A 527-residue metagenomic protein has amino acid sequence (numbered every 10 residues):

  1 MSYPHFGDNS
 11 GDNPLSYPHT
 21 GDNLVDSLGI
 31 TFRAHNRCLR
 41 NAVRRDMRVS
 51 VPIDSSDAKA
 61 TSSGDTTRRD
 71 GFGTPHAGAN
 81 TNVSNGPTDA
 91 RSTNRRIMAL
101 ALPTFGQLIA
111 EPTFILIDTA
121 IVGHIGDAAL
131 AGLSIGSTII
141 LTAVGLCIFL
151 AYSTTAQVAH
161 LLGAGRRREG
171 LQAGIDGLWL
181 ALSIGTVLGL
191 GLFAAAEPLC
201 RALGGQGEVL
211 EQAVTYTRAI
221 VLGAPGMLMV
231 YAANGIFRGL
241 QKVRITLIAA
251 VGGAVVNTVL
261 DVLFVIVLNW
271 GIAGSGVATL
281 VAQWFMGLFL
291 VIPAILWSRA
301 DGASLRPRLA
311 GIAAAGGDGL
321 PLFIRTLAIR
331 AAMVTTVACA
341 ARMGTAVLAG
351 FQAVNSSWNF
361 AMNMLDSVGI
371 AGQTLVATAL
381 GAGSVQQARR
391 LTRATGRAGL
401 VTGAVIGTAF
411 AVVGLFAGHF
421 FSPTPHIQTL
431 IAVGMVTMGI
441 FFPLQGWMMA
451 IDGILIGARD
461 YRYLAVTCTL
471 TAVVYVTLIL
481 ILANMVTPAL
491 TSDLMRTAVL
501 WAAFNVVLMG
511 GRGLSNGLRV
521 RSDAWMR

Functional and structural regions predicted by a protein language model:
Y3-H5, L28-A101, V158-P225, V259 (+3 more regions): Short alpha-helical transmembrane segments in multi-pass integral membrane proteins
D89-A120, H124-I125, T138-S153, Q157 (+6 more regions): N-terminal transmembrane alpha-helices
A99, I121-L141, E208-Q212, I272-A273 (+7 more regions): Interfacial/gating helices of multi-pass transporter permease domains
A99-D118, A219, G223, V230 (+7 more regions): Transmembrane helical elements of multi-pass membrane transporters/channels
T104, L108, T119-A120, A156 (+15 more regions): Transmembrane alpha-helix boundary and packing residues in multipass membrane permease domains and related
L108, G145, G185, G189 (+10 more regions): Residue-level hotspots within the lipid-embedded alpha helices of multi-pass solute transporters
I109-A131, C200-G207, L263-W270, L327-F360 (+3 more regions): Helix-terminus/linker motif at the lipid-water interface of multi-pass membrane proteins
L130-L190, M227-Q241, I245-T246, L348-G414 (+2 more regions): Small-residue-rich hydrophobic transmembrane alpha-helices
